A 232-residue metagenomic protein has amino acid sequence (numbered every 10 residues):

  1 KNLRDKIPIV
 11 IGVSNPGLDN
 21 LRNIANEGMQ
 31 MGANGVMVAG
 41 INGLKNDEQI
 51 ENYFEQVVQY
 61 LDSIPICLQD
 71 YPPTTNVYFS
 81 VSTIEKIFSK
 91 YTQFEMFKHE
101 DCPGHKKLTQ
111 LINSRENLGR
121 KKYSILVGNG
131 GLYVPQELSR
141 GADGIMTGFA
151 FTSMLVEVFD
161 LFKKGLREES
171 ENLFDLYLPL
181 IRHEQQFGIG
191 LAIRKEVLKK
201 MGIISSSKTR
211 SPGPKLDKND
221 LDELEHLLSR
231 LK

Functional and structural regions predicted by a protein language model:
K1, D19-M31, Q49-Q59, S82-S89 (+4 more regions): Alpha-helical scaffolding segments of alpha/beta enzyme cores, especially the outer helices of TIM-barrel or partial
K1-N76: Active-site beta->alpha loop and helix N-cap motifs at the rims of alpha/beta catalytic domains
L3-R4, L61, Y91, F162-L166 (+4 more regions): Structural signal for hydrophobic packing residues in well-ordered secondary-structure cores of soluble enzyme domains
G43-L44, T152, G213: Positions that flank functional sites
Y71-F187: Catalytic alpha/beta core domains of metabolic enzymes, predominantly
L138, L178-S211: Conserved short secondary-structure transition element at the edge of the structured enzyme core that lines
I203-K232: Flexible C-terminal active-site loop/helix
